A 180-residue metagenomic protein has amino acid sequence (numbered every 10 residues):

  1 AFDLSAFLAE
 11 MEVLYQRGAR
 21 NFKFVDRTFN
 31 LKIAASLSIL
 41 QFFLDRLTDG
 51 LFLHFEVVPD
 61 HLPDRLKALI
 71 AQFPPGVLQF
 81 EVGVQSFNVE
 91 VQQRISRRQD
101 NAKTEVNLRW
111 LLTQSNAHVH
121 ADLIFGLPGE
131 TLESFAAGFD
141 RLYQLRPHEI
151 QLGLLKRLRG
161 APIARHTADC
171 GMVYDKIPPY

Functional and structural regions predicted by a protein language model:
A1, K23, K156-L158: N-terminal pre-triad scaffold of radical SAM enzymes
D3-A121, F125-L127: Conserved SAM/AdoMet-binding glycine-rich loop
T28, F43-L47, F139-L145, M172-Y174: Short, structured secondary-structure boundary patches
I33-A34, V84, V89-I95, F125-E133 (+1 more regions): Flexible glycine/acidic-rich beta-alpha junction loops that bind and position SAM and/or redox cofactors in anaerobic
S38-F42, I70, S96-D100, S134-F139 (+1 more regions): Short secondary-structure boundary/capping segments
R65-I70, P128-R146: Catalytic cores of alpha/beta
Q72-E81, W110, F135-R141, C170-P178: A broadly tuned preference for mixed-charge, low-complexity surface segments
